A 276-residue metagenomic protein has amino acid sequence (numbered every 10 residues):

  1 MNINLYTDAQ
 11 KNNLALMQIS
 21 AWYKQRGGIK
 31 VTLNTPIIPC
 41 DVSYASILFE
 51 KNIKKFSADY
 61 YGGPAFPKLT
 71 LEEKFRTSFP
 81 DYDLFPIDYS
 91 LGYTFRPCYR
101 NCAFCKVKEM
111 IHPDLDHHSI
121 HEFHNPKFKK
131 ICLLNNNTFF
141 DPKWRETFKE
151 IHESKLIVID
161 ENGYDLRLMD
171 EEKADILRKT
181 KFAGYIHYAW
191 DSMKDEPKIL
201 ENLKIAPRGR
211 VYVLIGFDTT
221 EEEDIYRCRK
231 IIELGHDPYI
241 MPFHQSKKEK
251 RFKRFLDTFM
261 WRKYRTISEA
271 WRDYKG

Functional and structural regions predicted by a protein language model:
M1-A58, P67: A short, structured N-terminal alpha-helical element that caps or precedes a catalytic domain
N2-N13, D81-H112, F128-N135, F139: N-terminal pre-triad scaffold of radical SAM enzymes
L5, V42-L48, K106-L203, R208-D218 (+1 more regions): Core AdoMet radical
K24, H152, I232-E233: Anion (oxyanion) recognition and catalysis
G28-I29, C40-Y44, F56-P86, P207-G209: Active-site regions of enzymes building and remodeling cell-envelope glycoconjugates
K173, D218-G235: Catalytic cores of alpha/beta
F217-D218, Y239-G276: Flexible glycine/acidic-rich beta-alpha junction loops that bind and position SAM and/or redox cofactors in anaerobic
